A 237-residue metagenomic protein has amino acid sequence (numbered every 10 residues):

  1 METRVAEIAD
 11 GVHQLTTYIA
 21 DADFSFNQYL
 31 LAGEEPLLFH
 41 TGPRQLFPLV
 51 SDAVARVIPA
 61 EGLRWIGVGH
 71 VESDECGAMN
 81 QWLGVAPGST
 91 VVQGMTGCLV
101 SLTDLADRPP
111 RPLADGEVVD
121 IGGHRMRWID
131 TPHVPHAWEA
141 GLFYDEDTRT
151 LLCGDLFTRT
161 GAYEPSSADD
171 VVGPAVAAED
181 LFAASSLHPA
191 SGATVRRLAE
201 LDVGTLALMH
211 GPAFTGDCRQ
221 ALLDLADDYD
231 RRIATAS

Functional and structural regions predicted by a protein language model:
E2-A55, G141-G154: Conserved beta-strand hairpin/beta-sheet module of binuclear metal-dependent hydrolase folds, prominently
E7-D10, G88-A140, S186, A190-A199: Metallo-beta-lactamase
Q14-A20, G42-R44, V68-H70, R127-H133 (+1 more regions): Short, flexible loop segments at the rims of nucleotide/cofactor-binding pockets, characterized by
F39-T41, L63-V71, T90-M95, L151-D155 (+2 more regions): Active-site neighborhood of phospho(di)ester-bond hydrolases with catalytic His/Asp-centered motifs
L46, V71-C76, C98-S101, E117 (+3 more regions): Active-site environment of divalent metal-dependent phosphoester hydrolases
L46-Q93: Active-site metal-binding motif and surrounding structural segment of the metallo-beta-lactamase
P87-S89, T215-S237: Short acidic, glycine/proline-enriched helix-loop-strand junctions
P132-D217, D227-Y229: Metallo-beta-lactamase
